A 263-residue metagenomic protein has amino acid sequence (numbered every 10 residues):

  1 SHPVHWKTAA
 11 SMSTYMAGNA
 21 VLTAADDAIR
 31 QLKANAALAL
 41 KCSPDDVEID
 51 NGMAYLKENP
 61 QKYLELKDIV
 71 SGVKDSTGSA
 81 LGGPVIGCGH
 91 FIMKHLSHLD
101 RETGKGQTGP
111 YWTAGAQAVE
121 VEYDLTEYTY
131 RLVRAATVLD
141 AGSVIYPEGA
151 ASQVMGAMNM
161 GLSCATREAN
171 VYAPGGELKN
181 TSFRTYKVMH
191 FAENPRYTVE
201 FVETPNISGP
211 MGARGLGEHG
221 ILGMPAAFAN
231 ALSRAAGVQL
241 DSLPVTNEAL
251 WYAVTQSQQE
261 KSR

Functional and structural regions predicted by a protein language model:
S1-R263: C-terminal catalytic domains of large/alpha subunits in multi-subunit enzymes
